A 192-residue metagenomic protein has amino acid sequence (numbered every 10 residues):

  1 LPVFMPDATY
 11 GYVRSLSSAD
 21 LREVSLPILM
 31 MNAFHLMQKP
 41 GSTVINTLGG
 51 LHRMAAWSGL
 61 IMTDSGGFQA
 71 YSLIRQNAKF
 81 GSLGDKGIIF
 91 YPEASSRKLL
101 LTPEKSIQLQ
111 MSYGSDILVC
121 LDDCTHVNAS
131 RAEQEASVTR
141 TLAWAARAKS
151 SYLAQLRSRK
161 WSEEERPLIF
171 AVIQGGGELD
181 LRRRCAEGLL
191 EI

Functional and structural regions predicted by a protein language model:
L1-E163: Non-catalytic, usually N-terminal nucleic-acid engagement modules in DNA/RNA processing proteins
T139-L142, S151, Q155-R159, E164-I192: Glycine-rich phosphate/ribose-binding loops and adjacent secondary-structure elements that form binding surfaces
